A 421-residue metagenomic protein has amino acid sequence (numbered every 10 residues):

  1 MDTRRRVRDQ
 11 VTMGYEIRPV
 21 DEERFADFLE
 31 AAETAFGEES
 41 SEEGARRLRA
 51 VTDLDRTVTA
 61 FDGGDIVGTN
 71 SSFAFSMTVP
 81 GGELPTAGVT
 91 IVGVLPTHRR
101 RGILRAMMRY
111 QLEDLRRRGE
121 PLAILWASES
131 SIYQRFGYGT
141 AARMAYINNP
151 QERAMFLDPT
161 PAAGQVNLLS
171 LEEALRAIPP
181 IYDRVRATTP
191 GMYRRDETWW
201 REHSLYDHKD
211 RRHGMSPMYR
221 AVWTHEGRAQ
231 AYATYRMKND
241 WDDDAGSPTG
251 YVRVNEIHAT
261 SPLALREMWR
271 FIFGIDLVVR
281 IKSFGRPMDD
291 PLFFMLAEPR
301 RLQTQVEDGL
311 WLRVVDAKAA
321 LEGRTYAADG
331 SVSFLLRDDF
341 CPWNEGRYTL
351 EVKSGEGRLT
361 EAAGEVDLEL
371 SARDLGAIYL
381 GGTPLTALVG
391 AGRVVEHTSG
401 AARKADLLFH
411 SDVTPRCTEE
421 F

Functional and structural regions predicted by a protein language model:
M1-A26, D62, V79, D158-F421: Intrinsically disordered, low-complexity, positively biased terminal segments
F28, A35, E39-A50, D55-T59 (+2 more regions): N-terminal, Lys/Arg-enriched amphipathic/low-complexity engagement segments that precede the first folded domain
V58, N70, V92-G93, I103 (+5 more regions): N-terminal membrane-targeting/anchoring modules of bacterial envelope and secretion proteins
T59, D65-F75, T86-G88, G93 (+2 more regions): Conserved beta-strand in the GNAT
I91-V94, R100-E113, S261-I272: Conserved acetyl-CoA-binding loop-helix of GNAT-fold acetyltransferases
R116-P121, W126-I147, E267, M288-L302: Conserved active-site alpha-helix within GNAT-family acetyltransferase domains
